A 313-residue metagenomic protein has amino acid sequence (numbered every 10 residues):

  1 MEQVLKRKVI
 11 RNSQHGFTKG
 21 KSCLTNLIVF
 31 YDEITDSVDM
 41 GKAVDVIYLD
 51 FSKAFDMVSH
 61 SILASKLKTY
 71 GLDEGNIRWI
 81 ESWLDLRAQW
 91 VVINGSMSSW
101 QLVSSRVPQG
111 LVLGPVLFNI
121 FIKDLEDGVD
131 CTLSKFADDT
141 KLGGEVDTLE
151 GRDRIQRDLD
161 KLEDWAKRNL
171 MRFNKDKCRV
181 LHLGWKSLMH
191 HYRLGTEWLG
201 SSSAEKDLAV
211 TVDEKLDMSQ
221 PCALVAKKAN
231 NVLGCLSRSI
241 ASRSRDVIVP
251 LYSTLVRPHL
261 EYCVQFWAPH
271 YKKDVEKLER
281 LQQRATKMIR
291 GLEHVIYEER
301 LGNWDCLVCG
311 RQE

Functional and structural regions predicted by a protein language model:
M1-P108, G144, D305: Conserved pre-catalytic core of RNA-dependent polymerases
M1-Q14, P115-G144, R243: Active-site palm subdomain of RNA-directed nucleic acid polymerases
M1-V4, F30, D50, L67 (+12 more regions): Mobile genetic element proteins and their domesticated derivatives, centered on retroelements and DNA transposons
Q14-T18, V44-A54, I80, R106-G114 (+5 more regions): Catalytic palm active-site di-aspartate
K53-Y70, C131, T140-K167, P269: Catalytic palm subdomain of template-directed nucleic-acid polymerases, centered on the conserved carboxylate motif
G95, R157, R172-K206: Short, conserved micro-motifs composed of acidic
L199-F266: Basic, alpha-helical interaction scaffolds
K272-E313: Short linear motifs embedded in intrinsically disordered, charge-biased segments
